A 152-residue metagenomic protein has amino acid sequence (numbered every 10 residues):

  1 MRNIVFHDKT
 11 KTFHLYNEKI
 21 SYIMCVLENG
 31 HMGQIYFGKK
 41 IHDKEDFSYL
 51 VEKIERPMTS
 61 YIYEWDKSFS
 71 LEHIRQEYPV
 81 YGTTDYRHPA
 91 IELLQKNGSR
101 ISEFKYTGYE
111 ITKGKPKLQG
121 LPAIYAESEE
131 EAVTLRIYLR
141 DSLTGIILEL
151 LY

Functional and structural regions predicted by a protein language model:
M1-Y152: N-terminal accessory beta-strand-rich subdomains and adjacent acidic, glycine-rich linkers that precede catalytic cores
